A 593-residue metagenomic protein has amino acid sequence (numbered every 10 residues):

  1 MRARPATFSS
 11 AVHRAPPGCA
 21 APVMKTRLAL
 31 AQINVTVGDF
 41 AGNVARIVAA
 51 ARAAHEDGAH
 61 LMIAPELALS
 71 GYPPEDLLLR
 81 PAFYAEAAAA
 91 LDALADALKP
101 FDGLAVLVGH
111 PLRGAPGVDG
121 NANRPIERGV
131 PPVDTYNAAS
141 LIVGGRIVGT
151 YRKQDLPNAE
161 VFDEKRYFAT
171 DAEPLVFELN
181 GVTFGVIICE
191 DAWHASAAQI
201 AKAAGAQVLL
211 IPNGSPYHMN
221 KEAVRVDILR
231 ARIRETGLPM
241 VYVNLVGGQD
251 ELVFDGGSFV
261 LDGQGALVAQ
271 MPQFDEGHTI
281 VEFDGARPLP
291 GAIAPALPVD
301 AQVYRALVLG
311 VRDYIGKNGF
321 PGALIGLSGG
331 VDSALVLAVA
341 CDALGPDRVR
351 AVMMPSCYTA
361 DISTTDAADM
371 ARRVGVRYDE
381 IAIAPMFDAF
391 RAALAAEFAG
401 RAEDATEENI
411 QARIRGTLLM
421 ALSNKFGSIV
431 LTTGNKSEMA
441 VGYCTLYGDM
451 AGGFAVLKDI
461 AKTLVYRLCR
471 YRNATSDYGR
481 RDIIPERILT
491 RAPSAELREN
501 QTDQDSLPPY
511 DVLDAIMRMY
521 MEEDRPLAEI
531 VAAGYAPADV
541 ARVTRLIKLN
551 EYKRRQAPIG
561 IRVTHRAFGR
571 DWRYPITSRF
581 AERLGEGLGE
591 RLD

Functional and structural regions predicted by a protein language model:
P17-G326, L337-R348, M353, R373 (+1 more regions): Enzyme catalytic cores with a strong preference for nitrogen-chemistry domains
N180, G237, G263, R287-S328 (+1 more regions): ATP/NTP-dependent adenylation/nucleotidyl-transfer catalytic domains that generate, transfer, or process NMP-activated
